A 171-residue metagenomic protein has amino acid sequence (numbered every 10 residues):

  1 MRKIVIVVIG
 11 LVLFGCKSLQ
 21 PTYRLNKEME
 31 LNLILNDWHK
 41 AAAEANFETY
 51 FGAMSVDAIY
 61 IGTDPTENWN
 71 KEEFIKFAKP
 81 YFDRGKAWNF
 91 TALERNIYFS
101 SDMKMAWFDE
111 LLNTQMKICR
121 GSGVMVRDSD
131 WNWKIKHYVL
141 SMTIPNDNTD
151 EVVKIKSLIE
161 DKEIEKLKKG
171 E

Functional and structural regions predicted by a protein language model:
I4-L13: Sec-dependent N-terminal signal peptides
C16-G52, D147-T149, K154-I159, E163-E171: Short, low-complexity N-terminal intrinsically disordered segments enriched in polar/charged residues
W38, Y50-F51, A58, F74 (+2 more regions): Hydrophobic pocket/interface hotspot
I59-W69, Y81-A87: A short gly/proline-enriched turn/hairpin at secondary-structure junctions
P65-E67, L112-Q115, L140-P145: Solvent-exposed loop/turn segments at secondary-structure junctions within structured extracellular/periplasmic domains
I75-I118, S122: Surface-exposed, charged secondary-structure patches
I118-D150: Short beta-strand edge/turn micro-motifs at domain boundaries
